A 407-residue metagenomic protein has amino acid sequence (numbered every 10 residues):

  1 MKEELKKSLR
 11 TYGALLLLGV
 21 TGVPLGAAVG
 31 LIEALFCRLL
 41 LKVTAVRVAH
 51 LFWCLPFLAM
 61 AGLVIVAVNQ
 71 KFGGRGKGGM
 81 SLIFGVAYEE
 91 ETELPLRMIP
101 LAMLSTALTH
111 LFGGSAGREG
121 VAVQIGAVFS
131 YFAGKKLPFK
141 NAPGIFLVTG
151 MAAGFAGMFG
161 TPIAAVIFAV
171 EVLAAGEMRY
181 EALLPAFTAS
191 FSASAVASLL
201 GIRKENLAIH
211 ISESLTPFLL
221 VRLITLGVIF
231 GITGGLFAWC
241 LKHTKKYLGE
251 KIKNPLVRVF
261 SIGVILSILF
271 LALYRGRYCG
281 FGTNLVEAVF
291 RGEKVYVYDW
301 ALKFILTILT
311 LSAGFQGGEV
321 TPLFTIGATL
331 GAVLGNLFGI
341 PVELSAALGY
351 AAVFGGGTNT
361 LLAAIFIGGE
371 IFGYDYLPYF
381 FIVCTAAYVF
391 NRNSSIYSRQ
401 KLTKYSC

Functional and structural regions predicted by a protein language model:
M1-C407: Alpha-helical transmembrane segments and immediately membrane-proximal extracytoplasmic
